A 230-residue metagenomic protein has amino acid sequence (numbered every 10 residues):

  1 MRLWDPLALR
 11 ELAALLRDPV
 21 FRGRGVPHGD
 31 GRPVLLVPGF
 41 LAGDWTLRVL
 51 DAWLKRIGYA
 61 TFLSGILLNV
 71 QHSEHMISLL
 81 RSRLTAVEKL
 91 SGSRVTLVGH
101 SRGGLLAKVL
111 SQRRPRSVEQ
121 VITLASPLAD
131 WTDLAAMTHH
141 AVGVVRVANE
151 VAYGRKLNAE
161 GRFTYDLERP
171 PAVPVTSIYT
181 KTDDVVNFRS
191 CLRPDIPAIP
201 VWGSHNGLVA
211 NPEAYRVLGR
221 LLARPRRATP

Functional and structural regions predicted by a protein language model:
M1-L35, L41-W53, I57, F62 (+2 more regions): Flexible, membrane-associating and regulatory peripheral segments of lipid-active enzymes
R10-A13, T138-V142, Y215, G219: Generic detector of well-ordered alpha-helical segments enriched in charged/polar residues, highlighting helical
R10-L15, P19, R24, G43 (+9 more regions): Surface-exposed loop/turn and secondary-structure junction residues enriched for glycine/proline
L15, R83, L221: Residues that form generic nucleotide/phosphate-binding pockets
G29-G31, G92-R94, G203, G207: Glycine-centered flexibility motif
P33-W45, V49, K55-N69, S73-A172 (+1 more regions): Serine-dependent carboxylesterase/thioesterase catalytic core of lipase-like alpha/beta-hydrolase/SGNH enzymes
P170-P230: C-terminal catalytic-base region of ester-bond hydrolases, centering on the histidine of the charge-relay
